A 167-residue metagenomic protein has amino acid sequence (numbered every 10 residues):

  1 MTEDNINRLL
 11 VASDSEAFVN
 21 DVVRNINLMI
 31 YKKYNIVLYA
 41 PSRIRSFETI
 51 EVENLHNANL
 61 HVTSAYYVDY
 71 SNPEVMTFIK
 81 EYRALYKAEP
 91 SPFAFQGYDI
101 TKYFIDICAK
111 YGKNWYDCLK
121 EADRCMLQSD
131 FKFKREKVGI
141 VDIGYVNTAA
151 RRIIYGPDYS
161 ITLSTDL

Functional and structural regions predicted by a protein language model:
M1-L167: Extracytosolic ligand-binding ectodomains
